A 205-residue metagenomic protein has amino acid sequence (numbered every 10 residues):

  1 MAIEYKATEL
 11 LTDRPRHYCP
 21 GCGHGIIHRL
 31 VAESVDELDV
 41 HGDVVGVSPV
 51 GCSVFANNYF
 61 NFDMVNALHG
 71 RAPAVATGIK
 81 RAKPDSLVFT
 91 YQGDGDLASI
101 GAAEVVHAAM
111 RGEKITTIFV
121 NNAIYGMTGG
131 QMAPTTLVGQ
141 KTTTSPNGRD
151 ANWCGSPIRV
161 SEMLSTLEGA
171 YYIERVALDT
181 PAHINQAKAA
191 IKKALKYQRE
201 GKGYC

Functional and structural regions predicted by a protein language model:
M1-F89: Thiamine diphosphate
L10-L11, L30, L38, L68 (+6 more regions): Generic detector of leucine side chains in alpha-helical contexts
Y18-P20, T90-Q92, Y172-A177: Short catalytic-loop micro-motif centered on adjacent basic/acidic residues
G21, G93-G95, D150: A generic secondary-structure micro-motif detector that highlights 1-2 residue hydrophobic/ambivalent hotspots embedded
G23-H24, G95-L97, T180-P181: Gly/Ser/Thr-rich loops at beta-strand to alpha-helix junctions that form or flank small-molecule/cofactor-binding
V44-G46, S86-T90, I115, R199-C205: Generic beta-sheet signal
V50-G126, A189-K193: Thiamine diphosphate
I100-K114, V120, I124-C205: Glycine-rich ThDP/TPP pyrophosphate-binding loop and its adjacent helix/strand module within ThDP-dependent enzymes
